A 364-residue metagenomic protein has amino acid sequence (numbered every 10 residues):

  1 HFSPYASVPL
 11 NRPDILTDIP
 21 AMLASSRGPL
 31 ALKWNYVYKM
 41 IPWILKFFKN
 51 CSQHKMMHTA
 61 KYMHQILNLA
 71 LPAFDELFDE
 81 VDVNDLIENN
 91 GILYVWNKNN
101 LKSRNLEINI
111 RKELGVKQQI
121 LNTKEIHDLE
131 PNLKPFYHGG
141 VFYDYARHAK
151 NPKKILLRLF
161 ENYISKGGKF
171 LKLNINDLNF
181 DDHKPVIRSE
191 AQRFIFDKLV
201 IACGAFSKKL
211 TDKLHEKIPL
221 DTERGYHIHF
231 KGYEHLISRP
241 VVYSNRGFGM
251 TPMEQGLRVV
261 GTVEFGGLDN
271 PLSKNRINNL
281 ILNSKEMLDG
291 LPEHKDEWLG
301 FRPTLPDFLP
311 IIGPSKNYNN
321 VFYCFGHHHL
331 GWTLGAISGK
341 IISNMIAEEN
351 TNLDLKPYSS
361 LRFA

Functional and structural regions predicted by a protein language model:
H1-F2, A6-N50, D177-K184, R193-N319: Active-site substrate-recognition segment that forms the wall of the catalytic cavity or substrate channel
M40-R158: Rossmann-like flavin
E76-E88, S165-K169, E216, D289-E293 (+1 more regions): Surface-exposed helix-capping loop/turn segments at secondary-structure junctions
Q118, S244-N245, K285-A364: C-terminal catalytic lobe of FAD-dependent flavoproteins
L121-E130, K169-P185: A conserved short coil-to-beta-strand element within the FAD-binding core of flavoproteins
A146-F160, A205-F206, R276-N283, S338: Mid-domain beta-loop-alpha active-site segment that forms a flexible, acidic cofactor/metal-binding surface
G167-K169, L257, V321: Short, conserved active-site loop motifs that form the nucleotide-linked donor/cofactor pocket
G168-F170, A191-I195: Glycine-rich phosphate-binding loop signature in dinucleotide/nucleotide-binding domains
